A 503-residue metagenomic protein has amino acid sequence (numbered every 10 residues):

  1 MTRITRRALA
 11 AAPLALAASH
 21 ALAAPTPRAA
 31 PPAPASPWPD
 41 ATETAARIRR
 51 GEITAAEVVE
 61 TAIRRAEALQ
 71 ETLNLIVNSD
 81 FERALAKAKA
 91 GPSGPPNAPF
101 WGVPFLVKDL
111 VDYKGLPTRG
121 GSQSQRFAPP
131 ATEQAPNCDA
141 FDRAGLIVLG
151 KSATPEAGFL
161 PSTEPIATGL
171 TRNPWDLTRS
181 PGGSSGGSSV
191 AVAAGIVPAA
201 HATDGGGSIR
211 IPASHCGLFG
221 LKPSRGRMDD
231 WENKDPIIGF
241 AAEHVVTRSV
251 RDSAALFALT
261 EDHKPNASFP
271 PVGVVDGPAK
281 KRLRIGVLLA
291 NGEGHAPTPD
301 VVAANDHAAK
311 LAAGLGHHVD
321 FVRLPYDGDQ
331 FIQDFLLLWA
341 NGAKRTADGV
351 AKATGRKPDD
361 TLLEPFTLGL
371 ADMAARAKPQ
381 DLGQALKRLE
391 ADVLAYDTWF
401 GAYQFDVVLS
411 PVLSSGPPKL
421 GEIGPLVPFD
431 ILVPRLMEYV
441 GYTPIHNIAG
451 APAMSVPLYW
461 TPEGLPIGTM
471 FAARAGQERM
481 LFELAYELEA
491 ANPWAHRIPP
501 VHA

Functional and structural regions predicted by a protein language model:
M1-L16: N-terminal secretory signal peptides and thylakoid transit peptides that target proteins across membranes
A29, P34, K222-A308, E483 (+1 more regions): A short helix-breaking turn/cap at a secondary-structure junction
P32-G205, K310, G316, F400-A402: Gly/Ser-rich catalytic/binding loops embedded in alpha/beta enzyme cores
G51, G102, R143, V197 (+1 more regions): Glycine-rich, small-residue loops and helix-cap segments that act as flexible hinges at active-site edges
E57-E60, K89, P297-P325, A347-P358 (+1 more regions): Acyltransferase
A62, A84, S253, I285 (+2 more regions): Residue-level signal for inorganic ion chemistry
F100-Q125, A279-L288, A340-D397, D406 (+4 more regions): Short helix-loop capping/hinge segments that flank enzyme active sites or metal/cofactor-binding pockets
E133-T260, N447-G468: Short glycine/serine-rich loop segments
